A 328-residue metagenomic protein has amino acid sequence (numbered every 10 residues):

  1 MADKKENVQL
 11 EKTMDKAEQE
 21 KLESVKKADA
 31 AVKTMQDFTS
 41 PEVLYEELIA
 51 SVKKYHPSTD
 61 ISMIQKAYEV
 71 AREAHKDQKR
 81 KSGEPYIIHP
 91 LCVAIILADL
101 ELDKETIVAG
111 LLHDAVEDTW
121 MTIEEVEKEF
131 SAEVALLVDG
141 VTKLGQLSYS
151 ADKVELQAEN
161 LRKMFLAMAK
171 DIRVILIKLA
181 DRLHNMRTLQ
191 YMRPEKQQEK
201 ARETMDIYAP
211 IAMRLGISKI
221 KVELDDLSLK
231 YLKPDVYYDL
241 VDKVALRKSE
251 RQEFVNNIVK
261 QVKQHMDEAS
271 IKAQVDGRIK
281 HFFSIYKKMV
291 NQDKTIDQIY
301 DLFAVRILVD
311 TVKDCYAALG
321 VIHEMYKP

Functional and structural regions predicted by a protein language model:
A2-A304, V309-P328: Active-site helical microenvironments for divalent-metal-assisted chemistry
